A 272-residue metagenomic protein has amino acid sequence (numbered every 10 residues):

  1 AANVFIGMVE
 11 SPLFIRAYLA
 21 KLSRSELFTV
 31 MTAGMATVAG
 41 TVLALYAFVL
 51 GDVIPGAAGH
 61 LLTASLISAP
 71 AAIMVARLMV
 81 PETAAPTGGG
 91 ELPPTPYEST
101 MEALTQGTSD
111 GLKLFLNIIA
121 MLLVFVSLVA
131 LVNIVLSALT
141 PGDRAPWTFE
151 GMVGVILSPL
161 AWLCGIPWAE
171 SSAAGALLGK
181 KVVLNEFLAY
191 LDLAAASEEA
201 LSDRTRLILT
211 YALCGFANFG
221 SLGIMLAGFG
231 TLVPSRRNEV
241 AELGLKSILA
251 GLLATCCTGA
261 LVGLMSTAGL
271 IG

Functional and structural regions predicted by a protein language model:
A1-F14, A84-A103, F149-V153, L177 (+1 more regions): Juxtamembrane inter-helical linkers in multi-pass membrane proteins
A1-L50, A174-L261: Alpha-helical membrane segments and immediately flanking helix-loop junctions that form or couple to the substrate/ion
S25, G107, G111-L122, L243-G251: Loop-to-transmembrane-helix entry motif
A36-F48, A64-V80, M121-I134, L157-L160 (+2 more regions): Hydrophobic core segments of alpha-helical transmembrane domains in multi-pass membrane transport and ion-translocation
A57-V75, L207-G215: Alpha-helical transmembrane segments
L66-L112: Long, contiguous bundles of hydrophobic transmembrane helices that form the permeation core of multi-pass
Y97, M101-T105, V153, S171 (+3 more regions): Alpha-helical membrane-protein architecture signal
S109-E198: Transmembrane helical segments that form the transport core of multi-pass membrane transport proteins
